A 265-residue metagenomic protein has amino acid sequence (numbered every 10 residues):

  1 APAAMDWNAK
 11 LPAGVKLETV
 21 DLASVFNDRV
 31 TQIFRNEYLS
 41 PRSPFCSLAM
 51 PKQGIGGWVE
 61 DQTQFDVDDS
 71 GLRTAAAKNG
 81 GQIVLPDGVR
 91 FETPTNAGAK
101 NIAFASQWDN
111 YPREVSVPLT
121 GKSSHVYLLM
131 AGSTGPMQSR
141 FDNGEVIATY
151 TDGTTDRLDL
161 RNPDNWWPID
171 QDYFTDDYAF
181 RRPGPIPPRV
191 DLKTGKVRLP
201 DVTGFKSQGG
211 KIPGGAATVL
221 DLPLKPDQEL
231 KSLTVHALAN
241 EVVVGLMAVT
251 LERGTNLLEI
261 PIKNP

Functional and structural regions predicted by a protein language model:
P2-P265: N-terminal/edge-of-domain interface segments
